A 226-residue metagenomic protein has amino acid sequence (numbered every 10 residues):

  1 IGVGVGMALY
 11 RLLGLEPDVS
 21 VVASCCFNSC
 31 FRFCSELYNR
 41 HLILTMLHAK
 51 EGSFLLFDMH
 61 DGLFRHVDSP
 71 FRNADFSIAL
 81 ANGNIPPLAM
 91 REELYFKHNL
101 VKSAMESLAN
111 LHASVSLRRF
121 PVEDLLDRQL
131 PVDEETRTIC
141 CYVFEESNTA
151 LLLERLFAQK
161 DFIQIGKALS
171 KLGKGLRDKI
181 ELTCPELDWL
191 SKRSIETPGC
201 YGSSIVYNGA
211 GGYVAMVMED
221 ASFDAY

Functional and structural regions predicted by a protein language model:
I1-F71, E196-T197, F223-Y226: Gly/Ser-rich oxyanion-binding loop with an adjacent helix/lid that shapes the negatively charged ligand pocket
I1-V5, G199-A215: Glycine/serine-rich anion-binding loops at beta->alpha junctions that coordinate negatively charged ligand groups
G2-G6, Y38-H41, E146, A150 (+2 more regions): Short alpha-helical patches at coil-to-helix transitions and adjacent helical residues in well-structured domains
K50-S204, M216-Y226: C-terminal nucleotide
